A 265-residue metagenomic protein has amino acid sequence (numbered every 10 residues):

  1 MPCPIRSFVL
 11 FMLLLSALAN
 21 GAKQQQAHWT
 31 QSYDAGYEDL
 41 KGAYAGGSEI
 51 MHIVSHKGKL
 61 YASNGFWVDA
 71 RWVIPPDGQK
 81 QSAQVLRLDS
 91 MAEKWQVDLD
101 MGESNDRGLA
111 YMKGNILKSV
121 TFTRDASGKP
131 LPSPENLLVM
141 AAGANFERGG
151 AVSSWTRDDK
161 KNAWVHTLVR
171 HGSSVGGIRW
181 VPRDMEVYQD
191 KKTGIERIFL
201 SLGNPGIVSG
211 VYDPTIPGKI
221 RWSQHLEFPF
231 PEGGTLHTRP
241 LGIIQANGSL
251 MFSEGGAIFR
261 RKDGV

Functional and structural regions predicted by a protein language model:
M1-F8: Bacterial N-terminal signal peptides that target proteins for export
M12-G21: Hydrophobic h-region of N-terminal signal peptides that target proteins for export in Gram-negative bacteria
K23-M51, S55, W67-V139, E147-R197 (+2 more regions): Trp- and S/T/G-rich repeat-edge/linker motifs of beta-rich repeat architectures
A62, M140-A142, L200-S201, F252: Conserved beta-strand element within WD40/beta-propeller blades
